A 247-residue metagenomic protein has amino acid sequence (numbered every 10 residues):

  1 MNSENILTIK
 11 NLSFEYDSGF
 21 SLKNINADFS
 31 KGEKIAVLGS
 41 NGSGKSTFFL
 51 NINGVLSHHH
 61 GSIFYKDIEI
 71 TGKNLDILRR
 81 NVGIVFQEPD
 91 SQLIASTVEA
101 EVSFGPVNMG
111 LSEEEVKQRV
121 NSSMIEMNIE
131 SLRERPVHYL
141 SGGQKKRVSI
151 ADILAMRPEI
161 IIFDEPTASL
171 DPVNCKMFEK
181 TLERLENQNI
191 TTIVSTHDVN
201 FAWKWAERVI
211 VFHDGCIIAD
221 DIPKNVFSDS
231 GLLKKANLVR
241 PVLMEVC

Functional and structural regions predicted by a protein language model:
N53: Helix-to-loop junction immediately C-terminal to a conserved catalytic motif
G61-E69, L78: Conserved ABC transporter NBD signature motif
E114-L132: Conserved ABC ATPase "signature" region
P136-L140, Q144: Conserved ABC ATPase signature
I161-D164: Catalytic Walker B motif of ABC-type/P-loop ATPase nucleotide-binding domains
T196-H197: H-loop/switch region of ABC-family ATPase nucleotide-binding domains
C216-V239: Conserved beta-strand-loop-alpha-helix hinge in the C-terminal portion of ABC ATPase nucleotide-binding domains
